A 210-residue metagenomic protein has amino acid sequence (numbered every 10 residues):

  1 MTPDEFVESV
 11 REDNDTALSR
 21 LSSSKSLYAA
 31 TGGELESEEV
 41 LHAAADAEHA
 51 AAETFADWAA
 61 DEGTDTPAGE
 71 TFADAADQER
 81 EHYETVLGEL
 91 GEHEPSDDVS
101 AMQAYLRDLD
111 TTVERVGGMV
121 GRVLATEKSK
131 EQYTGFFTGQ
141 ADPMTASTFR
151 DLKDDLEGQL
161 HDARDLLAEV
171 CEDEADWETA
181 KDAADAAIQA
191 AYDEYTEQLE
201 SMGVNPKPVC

Functional and structural regions predicted by a protein language model:
T2-S201, V209-C210: Non-heme di-metal
